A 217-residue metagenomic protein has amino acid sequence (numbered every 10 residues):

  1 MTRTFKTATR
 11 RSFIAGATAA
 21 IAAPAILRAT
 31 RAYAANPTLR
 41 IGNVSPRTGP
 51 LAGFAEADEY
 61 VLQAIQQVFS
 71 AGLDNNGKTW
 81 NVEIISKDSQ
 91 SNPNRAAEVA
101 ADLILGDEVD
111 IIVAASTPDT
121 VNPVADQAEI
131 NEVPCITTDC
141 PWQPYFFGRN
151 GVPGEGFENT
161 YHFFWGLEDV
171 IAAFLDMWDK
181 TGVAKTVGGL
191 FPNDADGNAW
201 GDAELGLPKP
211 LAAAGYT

Functional and structural regions predicted by a protein language model:
M1-T9, A15-A23: N-terminal secretory signal peptides
A25-P46: C-terminal segment of N-terminal export signals and the immediately downstream linker at the start of the mature
L27, S70, A101-I104, L175-D179: Generic structural signal for well-ordered alpha-helical scaffold segments
L39-P46, V82-E83, T186-G188: Short, well-ordered beta-strand elements
G42-I65, K87-P93, S116-T117, P192-G201: Extracytoplasmic "Venus flytrap"
G53-Y60, L73-N150: Beta-alpha junction/loop-to-helix N-cap segments that form part of ligand/metal-binding clefts
V109-T217: Extracytoplasmic ligand/sensor domains, especially the bilobed periplasmic-binding protein
